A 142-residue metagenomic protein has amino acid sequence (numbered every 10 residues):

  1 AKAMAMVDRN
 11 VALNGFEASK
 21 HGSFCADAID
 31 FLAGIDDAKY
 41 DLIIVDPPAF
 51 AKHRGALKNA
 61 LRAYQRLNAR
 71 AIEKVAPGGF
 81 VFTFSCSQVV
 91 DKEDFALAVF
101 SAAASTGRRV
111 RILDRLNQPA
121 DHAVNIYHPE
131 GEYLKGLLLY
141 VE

Functional and structural regions predicted by a protein language model:
A1-V141: Rossmann-like S-adenosyl-L-methionine
